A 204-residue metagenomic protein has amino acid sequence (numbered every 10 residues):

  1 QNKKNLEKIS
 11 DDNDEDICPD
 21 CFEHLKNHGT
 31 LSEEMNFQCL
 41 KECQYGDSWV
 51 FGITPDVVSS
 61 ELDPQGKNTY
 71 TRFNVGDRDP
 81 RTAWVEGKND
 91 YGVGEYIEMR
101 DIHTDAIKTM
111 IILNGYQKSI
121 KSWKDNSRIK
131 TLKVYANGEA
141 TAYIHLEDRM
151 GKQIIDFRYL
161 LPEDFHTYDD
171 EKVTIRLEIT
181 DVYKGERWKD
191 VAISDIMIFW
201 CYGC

Functional and structural regions predicted by a protein language model:
Q1, D105, K152-I155: Generic low-polarity alpha-helical segments
N2-R100, C204: Disordered, acidic Ser/Thr/Pro-rich linker "stalks" and the adjacent N-terminal cap of the next globular domain
I9, D16-E23, Y91-G94, I120-C204: Trp- and acidic/polar-enriched beta-sheet ligand-binding modules for extracellular glycan and matrix recognition
L25, I111-N114, W200: Sec/Tat-exported extracytoplasmic proteins
T69, T82-W84, Q117-S119, A140 (+1 more regions): Sparse, context-dependent recognition of short Cys/His-centered cofactor- or disulfide-binding micro-motifs
G92-G94, I102-I111, K172: Extended extracellular/luminal ectodomain segments enriched in beta-structured repeat modules
R100, I111-L113, E178: Beta-strand residues in well-ordered beta-sheet regions across diverse protein folds
D105-K124: A short beta-strand element within beta-rich, extracytoplasmic domains of secreted/secretory-pathway proteins
